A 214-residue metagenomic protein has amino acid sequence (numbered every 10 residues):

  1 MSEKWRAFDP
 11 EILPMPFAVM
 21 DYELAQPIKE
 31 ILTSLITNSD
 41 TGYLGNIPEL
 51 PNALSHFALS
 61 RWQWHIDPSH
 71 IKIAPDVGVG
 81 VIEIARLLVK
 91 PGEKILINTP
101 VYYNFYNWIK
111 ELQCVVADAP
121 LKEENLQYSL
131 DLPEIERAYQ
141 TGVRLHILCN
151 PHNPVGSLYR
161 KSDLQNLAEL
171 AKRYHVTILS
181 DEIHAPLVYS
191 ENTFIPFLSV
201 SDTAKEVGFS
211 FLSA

Functional and structural regions predicted by a protein language model:
M1-D76, E83: N-terminal small-domain helix-loop-helix segment of the aminotransferase-like
I66-I71, P91-K94, K205-G208: Short acidic capping loops at alpha-helix termini that bridge into adjacent secondary structure
L87-I109: Conserved PLP-anchoring active-site segment centered on the Schiff-base-forming lysine
Y103-F105, L167, F197: Aromatic/hydrophobic pocket-lining residues that form π-stacking "cages" and hydrophobic walls in ligand
E111-A117: A short helix-loop-beta submotif of the ANL/AMP-binding
L112, R173-Y174, A204: Helix C-cap/helix->beta junction micro-motif
K122-N192: Active-site phosphate-binding strand-loop segment of PLP-dependent enzymes
T193-A214: Conserved active-site segment immediately N-terminal to the catalytic lysine that forms the internal aldimine
